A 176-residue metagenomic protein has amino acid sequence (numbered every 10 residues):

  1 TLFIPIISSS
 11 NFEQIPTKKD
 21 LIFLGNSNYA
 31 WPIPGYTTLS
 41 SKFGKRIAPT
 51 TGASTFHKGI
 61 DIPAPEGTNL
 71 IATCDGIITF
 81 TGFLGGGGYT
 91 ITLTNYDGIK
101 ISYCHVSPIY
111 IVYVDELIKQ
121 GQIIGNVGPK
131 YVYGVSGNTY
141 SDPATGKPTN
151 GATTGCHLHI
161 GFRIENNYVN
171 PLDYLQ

Functional and structural regions predicted by a protein language model:
T1: Cationic-aromatic interfacial patches
P5-Y89, Q120: Surface-exposed, glycine-biased beta-strand/turn segments
T55-K58, A72-Y110, Y131-T145, H157: Zn2+-dependent peptidoglycan hydrolase active-site motif and core
G67-L70, P108-E116: Short, surface-exposed secondary-structure edge patches
T68, D97-I99, N167: Short acidic/polar mixed-charge low-complexity motifs
Y89-T94, E116-Q176: Conserved, short, structured surface segments that act as functional micro-motifs
